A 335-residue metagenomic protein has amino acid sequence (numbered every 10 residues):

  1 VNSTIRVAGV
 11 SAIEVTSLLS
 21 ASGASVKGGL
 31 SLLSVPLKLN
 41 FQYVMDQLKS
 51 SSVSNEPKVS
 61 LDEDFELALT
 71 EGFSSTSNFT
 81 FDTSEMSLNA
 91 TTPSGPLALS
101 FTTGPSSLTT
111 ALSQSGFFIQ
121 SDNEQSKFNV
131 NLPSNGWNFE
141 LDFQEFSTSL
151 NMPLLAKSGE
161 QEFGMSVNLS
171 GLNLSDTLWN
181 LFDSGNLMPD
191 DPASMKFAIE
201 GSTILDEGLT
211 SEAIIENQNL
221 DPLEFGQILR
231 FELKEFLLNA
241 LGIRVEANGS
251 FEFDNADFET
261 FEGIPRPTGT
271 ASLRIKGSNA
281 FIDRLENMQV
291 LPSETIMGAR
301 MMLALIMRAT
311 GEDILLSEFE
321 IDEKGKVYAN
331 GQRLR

Functional and structural regions predicted by a protein language model:
V1-R335: Glycine-rich, small/hydroxylated-residue low-complexity segments
